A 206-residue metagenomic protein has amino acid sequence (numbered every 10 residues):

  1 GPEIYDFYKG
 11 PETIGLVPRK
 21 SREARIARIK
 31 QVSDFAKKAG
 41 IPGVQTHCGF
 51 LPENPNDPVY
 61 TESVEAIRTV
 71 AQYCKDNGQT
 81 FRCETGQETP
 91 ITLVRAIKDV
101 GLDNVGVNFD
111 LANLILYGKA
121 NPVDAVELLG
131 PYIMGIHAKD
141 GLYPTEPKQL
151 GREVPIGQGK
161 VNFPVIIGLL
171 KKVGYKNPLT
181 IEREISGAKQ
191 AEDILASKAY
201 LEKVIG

Functional and structural regions predicted by a protein language model:
D6-G106, A191: Active-site acidic/histidine proton-transfer and metal-coordination neighborhood in alpha/beta enzyme cores
D34, G40, R68, Q72 (+3 more regions): Histidine-acidic metal/acid-base catalytic patches
